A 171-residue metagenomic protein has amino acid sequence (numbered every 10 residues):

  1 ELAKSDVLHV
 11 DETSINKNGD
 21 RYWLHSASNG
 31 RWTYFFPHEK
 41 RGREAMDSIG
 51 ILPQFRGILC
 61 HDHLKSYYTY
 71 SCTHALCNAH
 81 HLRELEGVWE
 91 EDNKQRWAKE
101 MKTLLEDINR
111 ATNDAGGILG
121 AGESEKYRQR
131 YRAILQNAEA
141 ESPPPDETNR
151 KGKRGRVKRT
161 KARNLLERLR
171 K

Functional and structural regions predicted by a protein language model:
E1-K171: Catalytic center-proximal scaffold of phosphoryl-transfer enzymes
